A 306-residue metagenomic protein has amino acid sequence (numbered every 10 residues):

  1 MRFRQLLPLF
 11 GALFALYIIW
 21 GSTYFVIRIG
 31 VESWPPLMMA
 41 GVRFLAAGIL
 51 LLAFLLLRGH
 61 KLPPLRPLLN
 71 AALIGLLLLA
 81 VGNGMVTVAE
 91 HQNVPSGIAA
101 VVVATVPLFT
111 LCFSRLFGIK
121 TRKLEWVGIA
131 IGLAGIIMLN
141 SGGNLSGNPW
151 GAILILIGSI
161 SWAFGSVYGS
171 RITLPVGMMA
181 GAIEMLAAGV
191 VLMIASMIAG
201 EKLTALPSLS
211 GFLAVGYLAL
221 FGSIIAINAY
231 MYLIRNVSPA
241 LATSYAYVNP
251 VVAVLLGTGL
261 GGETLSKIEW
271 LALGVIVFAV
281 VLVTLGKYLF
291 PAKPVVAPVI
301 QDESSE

Functional and structural regions predicted by a protein language model:
R2-F3, F44, G211, Y247-E306: C-terminal-most transmembrane helix of multi-pass membrane proteins
R4-F10, E32-L37, G41, P63-L69 (+4 more regions): Juxtamembrane helix-entry segments on the extracytoplasmic side of multipass membrane proteins
I18-G48, V94, F164-G189, E201 (+1 more regions): Juxtamembrane helix-loop-helix junctions in multi-pass membrane proteins
I19, T23-Y24, L52-A99, V103 (+2 more regions): Specific transmembrane alpha-helical segments of multi-pass solute transporters/efflux pumps, especially DMT/EamA
M38-I49, L78, N83-I119, G158 (+1 more regions): Specific alpha-helical transmembrane segments that line the substrate/conduction pathway and gating interfaces
A40-V42, I98-T105, Y168-V190, A219-G259: Helix-helix packing/entry segments at the starts of transmembrane helices
L51, F109-C112, L116, S146-E201 (+3 more regions): Transmembrane alpha-helical segments that form core, pore/gating elements of small-molecule transporters/exporters
L51, I74, T105, T121-S141 (+5 more regions): Hydrophobic transmembrane alpha-helices of multi-pass small-molecule transport proteins
